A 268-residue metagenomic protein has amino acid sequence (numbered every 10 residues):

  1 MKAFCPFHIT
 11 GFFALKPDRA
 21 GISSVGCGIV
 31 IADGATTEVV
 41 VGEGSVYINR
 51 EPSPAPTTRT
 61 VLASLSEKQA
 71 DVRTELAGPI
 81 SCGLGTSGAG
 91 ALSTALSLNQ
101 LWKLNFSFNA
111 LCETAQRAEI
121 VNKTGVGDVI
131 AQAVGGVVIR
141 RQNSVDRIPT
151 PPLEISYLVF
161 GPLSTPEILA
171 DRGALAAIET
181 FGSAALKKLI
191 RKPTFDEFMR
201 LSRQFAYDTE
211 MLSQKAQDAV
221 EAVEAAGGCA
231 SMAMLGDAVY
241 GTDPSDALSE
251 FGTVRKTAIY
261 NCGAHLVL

Functional and structural regions predicted by a protein language model:
M1-I80, K256-L268: ATP-binding N-lobe of GHMP and related small-molecule kinases
I9-A14, A35-V40, D128-Q132, V137-I139 (+1 more regions): Short beta-strand scaffold segments in enzyme catalytic cores
G28, A77, S81-A91, V121-G136: FAD-binding core of FAD-dependent oxidoreductases, characterized by glycine-rich FAD pyrophosphate-binding loops
S66-G78, E113-A118, K215-A225: Short, hydrophobic/aliphatic alpha-helical segments
L84-F108: DPxDG-like acidic metal-binding loop motif
F108-P151: Alpha/beta catalytic cores of group-transfer enzymes, especially the acyltransferase/condensing modules of polyketide
V145-L268: C-terminal nucleotide
